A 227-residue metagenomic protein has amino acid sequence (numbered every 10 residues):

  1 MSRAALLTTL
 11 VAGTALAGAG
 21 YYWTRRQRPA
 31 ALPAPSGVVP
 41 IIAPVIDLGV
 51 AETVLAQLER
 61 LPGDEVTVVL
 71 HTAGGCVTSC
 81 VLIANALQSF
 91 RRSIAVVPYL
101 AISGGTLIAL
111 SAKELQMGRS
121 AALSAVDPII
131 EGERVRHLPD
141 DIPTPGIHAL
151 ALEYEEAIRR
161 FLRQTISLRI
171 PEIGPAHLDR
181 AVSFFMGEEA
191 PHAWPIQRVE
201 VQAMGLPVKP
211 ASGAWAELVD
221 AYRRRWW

Functional and structural regions predicted by a protein language model:
M1-V96, L100-A101, Q116-G118, S124-W227: N-terminal organellar transit peptides
N85, T106-L107: Alpha-helical segments flanking ligand/cofactor-binding loops in enzyme cores
A109-S111: Hydrophobic or amphipathic alpha-helical targeting/insertion segments
